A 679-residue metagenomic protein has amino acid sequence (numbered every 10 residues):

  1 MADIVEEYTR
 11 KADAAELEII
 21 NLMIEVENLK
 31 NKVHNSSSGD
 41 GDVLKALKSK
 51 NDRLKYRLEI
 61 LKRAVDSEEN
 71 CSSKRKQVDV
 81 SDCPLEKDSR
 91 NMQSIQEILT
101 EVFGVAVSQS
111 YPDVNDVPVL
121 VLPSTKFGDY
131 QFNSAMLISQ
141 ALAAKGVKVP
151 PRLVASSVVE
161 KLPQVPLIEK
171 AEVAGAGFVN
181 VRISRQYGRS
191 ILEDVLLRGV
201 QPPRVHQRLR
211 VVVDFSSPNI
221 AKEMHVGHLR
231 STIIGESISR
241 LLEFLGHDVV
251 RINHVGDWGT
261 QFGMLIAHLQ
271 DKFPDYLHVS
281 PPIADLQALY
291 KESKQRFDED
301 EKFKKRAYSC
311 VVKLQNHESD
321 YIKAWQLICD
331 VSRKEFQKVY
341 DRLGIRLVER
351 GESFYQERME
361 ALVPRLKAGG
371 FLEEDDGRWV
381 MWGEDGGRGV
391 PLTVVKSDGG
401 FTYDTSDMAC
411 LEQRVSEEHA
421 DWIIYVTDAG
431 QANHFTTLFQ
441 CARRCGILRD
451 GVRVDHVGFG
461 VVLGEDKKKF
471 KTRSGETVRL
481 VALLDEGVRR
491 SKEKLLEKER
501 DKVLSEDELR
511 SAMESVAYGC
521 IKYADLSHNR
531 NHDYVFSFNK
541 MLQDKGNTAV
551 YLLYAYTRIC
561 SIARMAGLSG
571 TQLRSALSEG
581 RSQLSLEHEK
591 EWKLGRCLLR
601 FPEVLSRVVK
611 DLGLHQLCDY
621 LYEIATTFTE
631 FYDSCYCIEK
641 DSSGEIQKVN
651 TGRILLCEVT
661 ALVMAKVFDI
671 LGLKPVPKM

Functional and structural regions predicted by a protein language model:
A2-R189, L196-M679: Non-catalytic interaction-recognition regions
